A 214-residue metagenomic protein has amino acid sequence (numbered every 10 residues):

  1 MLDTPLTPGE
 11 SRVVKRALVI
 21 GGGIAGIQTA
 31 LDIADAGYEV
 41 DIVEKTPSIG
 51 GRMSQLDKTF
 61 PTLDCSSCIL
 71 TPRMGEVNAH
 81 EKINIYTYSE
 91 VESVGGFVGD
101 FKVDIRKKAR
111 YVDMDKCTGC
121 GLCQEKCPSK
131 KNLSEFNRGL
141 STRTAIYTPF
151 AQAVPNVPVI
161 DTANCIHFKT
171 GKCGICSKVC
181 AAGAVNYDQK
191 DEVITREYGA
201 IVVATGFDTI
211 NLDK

Functional and structural regions predicted by a protein language model:
M1-K15: A short, basic/flexible loop-to-alpha-helix module at the beginning of a structural domain
T4-P8, T46-P72, Y86-K116, P128-K178 (+1 more regions): Non-heme iron-sulfur electron-transfer modules
R12, Q28-L31, D188-D191: A conserved hydrophobic secondary-structure block that centers on an alpha-helix together with its immediately flanking
R16-D41: N-terminal Rossmann-like FAD-binding beta1-loop-alpha1 element of flavoenzymes
I20-A25, C120, F168, T205: Glycine-rich Rossmann-fold phosphate-binding loop(s) that bind the pyrophosphate of adenine dinucleotide cofactors
Q28, D32, K126, V179: Rossmann-fold NAD(P)-dependent oxidoreductase module
E39, K82-N84: Conserved beta-strand segments of alpha/beta enzyme cores
